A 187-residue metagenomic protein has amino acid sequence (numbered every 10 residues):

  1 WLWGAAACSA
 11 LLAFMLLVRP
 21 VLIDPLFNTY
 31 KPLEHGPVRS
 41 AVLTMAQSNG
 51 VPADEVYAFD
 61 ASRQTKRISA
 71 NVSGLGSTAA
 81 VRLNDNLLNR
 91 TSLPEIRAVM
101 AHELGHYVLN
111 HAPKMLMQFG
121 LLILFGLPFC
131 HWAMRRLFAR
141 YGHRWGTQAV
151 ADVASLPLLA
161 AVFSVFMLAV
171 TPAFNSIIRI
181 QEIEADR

Functional and structural regions predicted by a protein language model:
W1-V150, A160, S164-R187: Polar-ligand-bearing catalytic/cofactor-coordination segments of membrane-embedded or membrane-tethered inner-membrane
